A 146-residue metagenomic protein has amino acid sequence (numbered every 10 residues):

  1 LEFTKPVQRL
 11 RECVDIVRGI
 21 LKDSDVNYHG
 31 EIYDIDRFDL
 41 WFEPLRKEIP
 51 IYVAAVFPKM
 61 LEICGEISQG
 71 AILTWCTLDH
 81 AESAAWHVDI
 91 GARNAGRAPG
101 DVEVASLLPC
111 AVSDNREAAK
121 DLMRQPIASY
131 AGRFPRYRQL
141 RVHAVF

Functional and structural regions predicted by a protein language model:
F3-L40, A81-F146: An alpha-helical appendage that flanks or caps ligand/catalytic pockets
L21, A55, W75: Residues that line or immediately flank small-molecule/substrate-binding pockets and catalytic motifs
S24, K47-I51: Generic beta-strand structural signal
F42-R46, G65: Solvent-exposed alpha-helices and their adjacent loops that cap or buttress functional pockets in soluble metabolic
I51-A54, A71-L73, V102-P109: Hydrophobic faces of well-ordered beta-strands that scaffold small-molecule active sites in alpha/beta enzyme cores
K59-L61: Short, glycine/polar-rich helix-capping loops at beta-to-alpha or helix-loop-helix junctions that flank or form
I63-I72: Glycine-enriched alpha-helix->loop->beta-strand junction motifs that scaffold or abut catalytic
C76-H80: Short, acidic/turn-prone active-site loops that include or flank metal/cofactor- and phosphate-binding residues
